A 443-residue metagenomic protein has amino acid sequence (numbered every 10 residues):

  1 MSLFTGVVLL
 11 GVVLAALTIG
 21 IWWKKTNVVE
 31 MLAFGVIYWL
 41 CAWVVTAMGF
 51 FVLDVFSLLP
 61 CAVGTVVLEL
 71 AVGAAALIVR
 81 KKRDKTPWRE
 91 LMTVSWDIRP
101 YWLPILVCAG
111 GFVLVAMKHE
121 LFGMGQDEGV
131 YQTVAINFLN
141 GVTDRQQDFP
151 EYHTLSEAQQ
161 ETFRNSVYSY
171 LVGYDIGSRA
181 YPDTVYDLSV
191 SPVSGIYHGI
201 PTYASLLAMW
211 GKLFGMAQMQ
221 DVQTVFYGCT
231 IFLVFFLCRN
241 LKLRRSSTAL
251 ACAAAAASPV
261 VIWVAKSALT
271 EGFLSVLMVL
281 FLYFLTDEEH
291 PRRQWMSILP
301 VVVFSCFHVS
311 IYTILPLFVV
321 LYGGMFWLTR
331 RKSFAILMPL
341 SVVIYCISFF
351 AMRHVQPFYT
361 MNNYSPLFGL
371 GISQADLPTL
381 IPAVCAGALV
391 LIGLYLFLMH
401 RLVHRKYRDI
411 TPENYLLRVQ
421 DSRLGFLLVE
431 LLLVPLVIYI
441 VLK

Functional and structural regions predicted by a protein language model:
M1-I98, L328-K443: Membrane-embedded, hydrophobic transmembrane alpha-helices
V28-F34, V234-A257, S275-V276, Q294-S297: Transmembrane-helix signature of polytopic, membrane-embedded enzymes that assemble or transfer cell-envelope glycans
G73, Q218-K242, L280: Transmembrane-helix motifs of polytopic, lipid-linked glycan transferases
N140-Y203, L207-G211: Interfacial juxtamembrane loops and adjacent helix segments that form the catalytic/substrate-binding surfaces
N240-K242, F281-M296, F304, L328-T329: Membrane-interface transmembrane helices that cradle and orient dolichyl/undecaprenyl
A251-A253, Q294-V309, V342-V343: Membrane-interface alpha helices of multi-pass inner-membrane proteins
W263-F273: Short acidic/glycine- and proline-prone juxtamembrane loop motifs at membrane-interface regions of multi-pass membrane
S275-V276, W295-L299, S310-M325: Transmembrane-embedded, aromatic-rich helix segments that form part of the hydrophobic channel/pocket engaging
